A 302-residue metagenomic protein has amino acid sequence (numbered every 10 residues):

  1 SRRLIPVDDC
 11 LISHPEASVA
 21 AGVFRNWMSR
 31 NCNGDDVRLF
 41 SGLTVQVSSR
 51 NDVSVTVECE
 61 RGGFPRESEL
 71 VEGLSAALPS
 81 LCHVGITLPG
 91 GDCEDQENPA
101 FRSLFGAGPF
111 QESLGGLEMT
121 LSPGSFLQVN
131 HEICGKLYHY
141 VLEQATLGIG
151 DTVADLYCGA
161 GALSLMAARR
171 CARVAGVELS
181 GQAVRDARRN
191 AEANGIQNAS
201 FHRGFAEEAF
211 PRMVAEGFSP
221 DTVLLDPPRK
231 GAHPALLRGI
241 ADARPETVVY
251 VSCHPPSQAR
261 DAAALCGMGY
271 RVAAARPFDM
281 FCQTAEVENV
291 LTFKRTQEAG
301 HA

Functional and structural regions predicted by a protein language model:
S1, S48-R50, G115: Short acidic-glycine loop/turn motifs at beta-strand connectors
S1-R38: Extended interfacial segments that mediate partner engagement and assembly in macromolecular machines
R2-D8, D52-V55, L121: Short small-residue beta-strand/loop micro-motif enriched in glycine and branched aliphatics
C10, T56-R66: A short interface-forming secondary-structure element
V37-R50: Short edge beta-strands and adjacent turn/loop segments
T44, S54-T56, F126: Short aromatic/hydrophobic contact patches that present stacked aromatics for nucleic-acid/ligand binding
V47, V57-C59, P123: Flexible glycine-/small-residue-rich
G62-A302: Rossmann-like S-adenosyl-L-methionine
